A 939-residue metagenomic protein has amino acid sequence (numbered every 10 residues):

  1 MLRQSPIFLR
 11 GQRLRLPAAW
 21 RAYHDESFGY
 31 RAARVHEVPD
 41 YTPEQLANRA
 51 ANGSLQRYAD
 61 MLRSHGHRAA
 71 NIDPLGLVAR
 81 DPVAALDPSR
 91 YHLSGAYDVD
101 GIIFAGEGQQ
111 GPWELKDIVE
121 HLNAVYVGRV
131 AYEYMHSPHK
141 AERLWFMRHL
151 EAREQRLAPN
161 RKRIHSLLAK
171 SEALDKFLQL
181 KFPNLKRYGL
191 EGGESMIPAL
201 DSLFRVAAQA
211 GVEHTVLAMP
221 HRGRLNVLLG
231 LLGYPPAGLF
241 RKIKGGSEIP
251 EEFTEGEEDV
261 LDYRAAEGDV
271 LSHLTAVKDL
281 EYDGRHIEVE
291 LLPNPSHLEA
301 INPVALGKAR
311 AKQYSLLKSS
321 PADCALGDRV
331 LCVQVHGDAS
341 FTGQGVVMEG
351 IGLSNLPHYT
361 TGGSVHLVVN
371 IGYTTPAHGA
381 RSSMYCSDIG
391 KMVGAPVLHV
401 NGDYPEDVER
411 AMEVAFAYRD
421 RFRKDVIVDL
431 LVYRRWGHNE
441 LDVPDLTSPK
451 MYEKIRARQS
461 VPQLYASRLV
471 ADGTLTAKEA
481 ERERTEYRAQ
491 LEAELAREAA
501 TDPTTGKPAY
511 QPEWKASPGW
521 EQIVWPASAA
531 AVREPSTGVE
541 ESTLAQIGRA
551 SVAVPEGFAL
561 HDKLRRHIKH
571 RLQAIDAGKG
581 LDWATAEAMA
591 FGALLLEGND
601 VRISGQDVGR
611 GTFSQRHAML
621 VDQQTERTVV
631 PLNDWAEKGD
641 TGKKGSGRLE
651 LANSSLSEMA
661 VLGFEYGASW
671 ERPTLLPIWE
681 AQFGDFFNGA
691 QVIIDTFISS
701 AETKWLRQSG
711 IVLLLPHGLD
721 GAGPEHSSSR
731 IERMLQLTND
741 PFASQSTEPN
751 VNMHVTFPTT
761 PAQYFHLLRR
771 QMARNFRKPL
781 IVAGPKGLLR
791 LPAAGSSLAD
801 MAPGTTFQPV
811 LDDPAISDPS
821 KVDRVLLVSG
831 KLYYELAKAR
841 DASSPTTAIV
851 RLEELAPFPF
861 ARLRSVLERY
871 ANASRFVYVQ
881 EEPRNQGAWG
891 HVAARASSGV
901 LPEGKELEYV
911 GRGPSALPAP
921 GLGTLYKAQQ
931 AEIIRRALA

Functional and structural regions predicted by a protein language model:
L2-L9, D25, G29, T361-L475 (+2 more regions): Thiamine diphosphate
L2-V333, A339-V365, I371-S382, D388-I389 (+9 more regions): Conserved internal helical-beta-strand scaffold that buttresses enzyme catalytic cores
